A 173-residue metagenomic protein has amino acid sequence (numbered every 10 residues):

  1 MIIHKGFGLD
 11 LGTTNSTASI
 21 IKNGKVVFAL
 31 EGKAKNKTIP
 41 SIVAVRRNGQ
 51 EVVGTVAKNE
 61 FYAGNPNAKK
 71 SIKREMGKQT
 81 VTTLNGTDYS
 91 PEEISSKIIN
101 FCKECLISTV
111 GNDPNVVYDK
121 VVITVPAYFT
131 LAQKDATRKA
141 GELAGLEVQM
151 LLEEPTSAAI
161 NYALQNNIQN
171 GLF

Functional and structural regions predicted by a protein language model:
M1-K5, L146, M150-F173: Conserved phosphate-binding catalytic cores of ATP/NTP-utilizing and phosphoryl-transfer enzymes
I2, L11, K35-K37, R74-E75 (+1 more regions): Short solvent-exposed loop/turn micro-motifs enriched in small/polar/acidic residues
G6, D10, V52: Short glycine/serine/threonine-biased micro-segments
L9-N15, F173: A short acidic Gly-Thr/Ser loop motif
N15, K22-P155: Phosphate-binding loop and its immediate beta->loop->alpha context in nucleotide/phosphate-handling enzymes
T17-S19, N161: Active-site-proximal flexible loops/turns
